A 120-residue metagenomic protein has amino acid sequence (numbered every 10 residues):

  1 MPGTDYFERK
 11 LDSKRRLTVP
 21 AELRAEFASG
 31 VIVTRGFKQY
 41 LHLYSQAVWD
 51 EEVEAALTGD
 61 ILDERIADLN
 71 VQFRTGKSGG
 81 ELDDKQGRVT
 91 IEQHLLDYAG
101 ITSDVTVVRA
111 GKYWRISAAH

Functional and structural regions predicted by a protein language model:
M1-R9, S13-K14, E22-V89, Q93-H120: Flexible "stalk/tail and boundary" regions
